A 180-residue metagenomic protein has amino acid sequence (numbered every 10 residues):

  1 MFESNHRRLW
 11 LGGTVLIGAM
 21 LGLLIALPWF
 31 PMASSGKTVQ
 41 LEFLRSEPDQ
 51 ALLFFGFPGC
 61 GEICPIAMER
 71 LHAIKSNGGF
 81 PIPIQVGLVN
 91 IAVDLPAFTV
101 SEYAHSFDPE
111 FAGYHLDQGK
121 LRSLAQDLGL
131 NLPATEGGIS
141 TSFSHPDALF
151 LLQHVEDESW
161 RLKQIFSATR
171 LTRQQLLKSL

Functional and structural regions predicted by a protein language model:
M1-L41: N-terminal targeting signals for export/organelle localization
E42-R45, G78, S140-S142: Short secondary-structure boundary/capping segments
L44-L71: Short active-site neighborhood of thiol/selenol oxidoreductases, capturing the structured segment around
E47-P48, P81-V86, S144-D147: Extracytoplasmic
F57, V89-I91, H154: Cofactor-binding loop segments of dinucleotide-utilizing enzymes, especially the Rossmann-like FAD- and NAD(P)+-binding
I66-L124: Structural microenvironment flanking redox-active thiols in thiol-disulfide oxidoreductases
E110-F111, L116-L171: Thiol/selenol-based redox catalytic cores and closely related redox-interacting motifs
R170-S179: Short, low-complexity, Pro/Ser/Thr/Gly-rich segments in the mature regions of secreted, periplasmic
